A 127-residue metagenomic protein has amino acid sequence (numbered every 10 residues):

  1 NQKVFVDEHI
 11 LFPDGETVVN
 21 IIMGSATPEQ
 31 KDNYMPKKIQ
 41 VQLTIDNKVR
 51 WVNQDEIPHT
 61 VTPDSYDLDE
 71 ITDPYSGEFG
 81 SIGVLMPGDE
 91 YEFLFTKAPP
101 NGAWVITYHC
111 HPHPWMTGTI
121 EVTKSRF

Functional and structural regions predicted by a protein language model:
Q2-K3, L11-G15, N20, G83-F127: Extracellular/periplasmic metallocenter environments
V4-F5, F79: Intrinsically disordered, low-complexity regulatory regions of eukaryotic nuclear gene-regulatory proteins
F12-K48: N-terminal edge beta-strand
I22-G24, Q54, D64, T123-S125: Generic beta-structure capping elements
A26-P28, K48, E56-P58, L68 (+3 more regions): Generic "edge-of-domain/loop-turn" microfeature
K38-T62, E90-P100: Beta-strand cores of secreted/periplasmic/IMS beta-sandwich domains, seen most often in copper-related folds
Q54-D89, H113, T117-T119: Histidine- and aromatic-enriched segments that form or immediately flank copper-ligand environments
